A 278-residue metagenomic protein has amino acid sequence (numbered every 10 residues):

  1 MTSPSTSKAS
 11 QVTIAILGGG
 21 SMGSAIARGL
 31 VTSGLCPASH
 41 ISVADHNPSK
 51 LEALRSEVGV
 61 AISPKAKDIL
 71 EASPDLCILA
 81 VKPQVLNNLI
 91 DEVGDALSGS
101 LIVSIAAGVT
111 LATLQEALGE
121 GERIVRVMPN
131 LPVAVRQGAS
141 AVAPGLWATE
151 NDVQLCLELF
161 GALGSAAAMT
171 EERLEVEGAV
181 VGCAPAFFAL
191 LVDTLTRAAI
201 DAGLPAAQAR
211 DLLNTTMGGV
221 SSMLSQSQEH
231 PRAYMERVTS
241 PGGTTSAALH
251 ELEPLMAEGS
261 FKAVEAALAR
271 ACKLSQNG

Functional and structural regions predicted by a protein language model:
M1-P64, D68, A72, L76 (+1 more regions): NAD(P)+-binding Rossmann beta1-loop-alpha1 motif at the extreme N-terminus of oxidoreductases
T2, N214-G278: NAD(P)-dependent Rossmann-like dehydrogenase/reductase catalytic/cofactor-binding core
S24, R28-T32, S56, D91 (+3 more regions): Short, well-ordered alpha-helices that flank and scaffold nucleotide-derived cofactor binding pockets
A25, G108, L190-T194, G218 (+1 more regions): A generic alpha-helix surface/boundary motif
S42, P48-S49, V58, A66-V142: Rossmann-like NAD(P)(H) cofactor-binding subdomain of soluble oxidoreductases
T113-R123, A139-E177, F188-Q228, L268-L274: Internal alpha-helical scaffold of NAD(P)-dependent oxidoreductase catalytic cores
P129-V133, G178-F187: Glycine/serine-rich anion-binding loops at beta->alpha junctions that coordinate negatively charged ligand groups
